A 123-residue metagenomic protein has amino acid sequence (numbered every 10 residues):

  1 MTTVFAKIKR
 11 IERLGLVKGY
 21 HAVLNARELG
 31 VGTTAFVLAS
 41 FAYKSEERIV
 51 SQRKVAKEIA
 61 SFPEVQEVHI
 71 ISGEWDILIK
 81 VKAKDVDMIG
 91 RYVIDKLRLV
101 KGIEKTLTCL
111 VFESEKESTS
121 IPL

Functional and structural regions predicted by a protein language model:
M1-L123: A compositional/biophysical signature of low hydrophobicity enriched in polar/charged and small residues
